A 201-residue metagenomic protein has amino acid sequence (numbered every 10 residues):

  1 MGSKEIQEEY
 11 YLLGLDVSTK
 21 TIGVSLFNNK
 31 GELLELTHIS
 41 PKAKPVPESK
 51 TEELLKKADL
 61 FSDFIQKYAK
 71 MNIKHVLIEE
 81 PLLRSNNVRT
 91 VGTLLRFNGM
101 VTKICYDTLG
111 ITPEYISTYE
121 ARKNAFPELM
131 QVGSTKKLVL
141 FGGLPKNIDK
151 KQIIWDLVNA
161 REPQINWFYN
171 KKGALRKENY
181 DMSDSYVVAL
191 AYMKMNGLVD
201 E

Functional and structural regions predicted by a protein language model:
M1-E201: Phosphate- and other anionic-substrate recognition elements at nucleic-acid/protein interfaces
